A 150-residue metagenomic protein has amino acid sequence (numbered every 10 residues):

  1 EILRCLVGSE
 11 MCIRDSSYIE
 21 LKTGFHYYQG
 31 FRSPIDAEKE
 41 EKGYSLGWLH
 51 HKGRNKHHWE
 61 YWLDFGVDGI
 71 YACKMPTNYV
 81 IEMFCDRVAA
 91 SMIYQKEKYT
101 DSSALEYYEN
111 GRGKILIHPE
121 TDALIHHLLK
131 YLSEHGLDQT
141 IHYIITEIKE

Functional and structural regions predicted by a protein language model:
E1-G8, C12-I13: Single conserved hydrophobic/aromatic residue that forms the stacking wall/gate of nucleotide- or nucleobase-binding
D15-E150: Divalent metal-dependent phosphate-bond-processing catalytic cores, especially two-metal-ion Mg2+/Mn2+ enzymes that act
